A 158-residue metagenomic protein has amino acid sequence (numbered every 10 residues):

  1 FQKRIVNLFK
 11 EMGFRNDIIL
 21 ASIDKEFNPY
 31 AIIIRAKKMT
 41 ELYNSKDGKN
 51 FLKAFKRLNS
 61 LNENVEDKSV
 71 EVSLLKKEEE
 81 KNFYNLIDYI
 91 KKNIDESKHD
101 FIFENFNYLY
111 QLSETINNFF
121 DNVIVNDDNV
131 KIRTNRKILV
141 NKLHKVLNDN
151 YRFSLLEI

Functional and structural regions predicted by a protein language model:
F1-I158: Amphipathic alpha-helical "coupling" segments that flank catalytic cores
